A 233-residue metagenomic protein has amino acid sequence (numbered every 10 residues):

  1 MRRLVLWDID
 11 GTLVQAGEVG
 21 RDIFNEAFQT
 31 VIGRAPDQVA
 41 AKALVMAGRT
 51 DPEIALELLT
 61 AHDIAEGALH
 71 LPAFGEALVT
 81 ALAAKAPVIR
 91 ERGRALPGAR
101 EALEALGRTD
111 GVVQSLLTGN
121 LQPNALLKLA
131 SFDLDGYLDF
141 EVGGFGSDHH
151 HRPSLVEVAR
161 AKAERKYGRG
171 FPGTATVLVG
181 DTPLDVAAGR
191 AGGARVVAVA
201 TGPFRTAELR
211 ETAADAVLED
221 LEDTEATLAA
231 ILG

Functional and structural regions predicted by a protein language model:
M1-A43, A47, E53-A61, T206: Active-site neighborhood of HAD-like aspartate-dependent phosphohydrolases
M1-W7, E57, E66, A175 (+2 more regions): Non-catalytic pre-domain segments flanking phosphatase-related domains
T12, A99-F132, V142-H150: Substrate-recognition element of Asp-dependent hydrolases with the DxDx(T/V) motif
K42-A43, H70-A73, G136-H151: A short, structured active-site edge motif that brings together acidic residues
L59-E104: Metal-dependent phosphoesterase signature
G144, A216-L221: Short acidic-hydrophobic, aromatic-tinged amphipathic segments that line or gate anion-handling sites
R152-P153, E157-V186: Conserved Lys-Pro-Asp/Glu-containing loop-to-beta segment of HAD-superfamily phosphomonoesterases, centered on
L178-A216: Acidic, Mg2+-coordinating phosphoryl-transfer loop and its flanking beta/alpha structural elements, shared across
